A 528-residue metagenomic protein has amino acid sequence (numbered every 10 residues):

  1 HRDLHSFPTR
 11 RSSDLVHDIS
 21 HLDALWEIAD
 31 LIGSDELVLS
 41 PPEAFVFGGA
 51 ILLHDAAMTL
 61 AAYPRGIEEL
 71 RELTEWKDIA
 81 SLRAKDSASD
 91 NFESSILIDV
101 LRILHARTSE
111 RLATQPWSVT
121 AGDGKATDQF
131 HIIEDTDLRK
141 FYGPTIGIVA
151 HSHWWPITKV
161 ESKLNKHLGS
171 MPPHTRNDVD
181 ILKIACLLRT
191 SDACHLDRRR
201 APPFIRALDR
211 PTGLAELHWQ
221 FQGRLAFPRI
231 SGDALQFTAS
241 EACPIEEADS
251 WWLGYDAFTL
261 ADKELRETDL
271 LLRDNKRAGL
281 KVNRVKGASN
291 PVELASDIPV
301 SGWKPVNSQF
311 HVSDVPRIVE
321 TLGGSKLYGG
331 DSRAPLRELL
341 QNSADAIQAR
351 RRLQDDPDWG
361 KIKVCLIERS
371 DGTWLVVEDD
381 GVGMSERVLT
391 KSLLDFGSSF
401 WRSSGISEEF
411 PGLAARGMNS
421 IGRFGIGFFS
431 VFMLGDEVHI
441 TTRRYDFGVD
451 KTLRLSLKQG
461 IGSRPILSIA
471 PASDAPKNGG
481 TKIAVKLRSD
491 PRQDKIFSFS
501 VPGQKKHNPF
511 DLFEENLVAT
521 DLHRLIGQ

Functional and structural regions predicted by a protein language model:
H1-S12: Short, small-residue-biased leader/transition segments that mark boundaries at the very start of proteins
R11-S20: N-terminal charged/capping segments associated with class I S-adenosyl-L-methionine
D14, W26, D30-G33, P41-F47 (+5 more regions): GHKL (Bergerat-fold) ATPase N-terminal catalytic module, capturing the glycine-rich phosphate-binding loop and acidic
S20-A29, L112-V119, L260-D274: Zn2+-dependent metallopeptidase catalytic core
D23-I28, P144-L168, G360-I362, S399-P411: Acidic/polar, low-complexity linker and loop regions
L37-G232: Divalent metal-dependent catalytic cores for phosphoryl transfer on phosphate-bearing substrates
A62, G122, W155-K163, A193-P203 (+5 more regions): Intrinsically disordered or highly flexible coil/loop and linker segments, enriched in small and charged/polar residues
N177-D180, I184-V285, S463-Q528: N-terminal assembly/transducer modules of large multi-domain enzymes, emphasizing dimerization/partner-binding
